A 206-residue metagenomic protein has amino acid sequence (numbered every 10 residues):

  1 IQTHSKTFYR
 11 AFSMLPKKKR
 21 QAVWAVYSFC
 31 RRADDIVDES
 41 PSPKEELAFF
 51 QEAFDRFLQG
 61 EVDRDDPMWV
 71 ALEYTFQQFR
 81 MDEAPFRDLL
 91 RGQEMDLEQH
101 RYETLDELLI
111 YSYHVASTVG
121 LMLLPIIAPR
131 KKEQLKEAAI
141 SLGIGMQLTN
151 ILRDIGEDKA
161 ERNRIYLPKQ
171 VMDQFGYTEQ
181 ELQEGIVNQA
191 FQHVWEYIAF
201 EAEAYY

Functional and structural regions predicted by a protein language model:
I1-Y206: Acidic catalytic motifs of isoprenoid enzymes
